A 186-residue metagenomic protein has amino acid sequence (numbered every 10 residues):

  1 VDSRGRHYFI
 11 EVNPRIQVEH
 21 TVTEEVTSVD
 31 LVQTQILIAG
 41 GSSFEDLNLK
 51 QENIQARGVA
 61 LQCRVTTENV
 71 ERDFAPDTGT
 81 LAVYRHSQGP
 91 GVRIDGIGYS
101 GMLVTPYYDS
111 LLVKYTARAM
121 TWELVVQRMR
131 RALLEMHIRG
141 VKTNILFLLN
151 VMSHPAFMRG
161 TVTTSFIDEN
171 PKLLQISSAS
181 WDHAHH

Functional and structural regions predicted by a protein language model:
V1-H186: ATP-dependent carboxylate activation and anion-phosphoryl transfer catalytic cores that bind Mg-ATP to form
